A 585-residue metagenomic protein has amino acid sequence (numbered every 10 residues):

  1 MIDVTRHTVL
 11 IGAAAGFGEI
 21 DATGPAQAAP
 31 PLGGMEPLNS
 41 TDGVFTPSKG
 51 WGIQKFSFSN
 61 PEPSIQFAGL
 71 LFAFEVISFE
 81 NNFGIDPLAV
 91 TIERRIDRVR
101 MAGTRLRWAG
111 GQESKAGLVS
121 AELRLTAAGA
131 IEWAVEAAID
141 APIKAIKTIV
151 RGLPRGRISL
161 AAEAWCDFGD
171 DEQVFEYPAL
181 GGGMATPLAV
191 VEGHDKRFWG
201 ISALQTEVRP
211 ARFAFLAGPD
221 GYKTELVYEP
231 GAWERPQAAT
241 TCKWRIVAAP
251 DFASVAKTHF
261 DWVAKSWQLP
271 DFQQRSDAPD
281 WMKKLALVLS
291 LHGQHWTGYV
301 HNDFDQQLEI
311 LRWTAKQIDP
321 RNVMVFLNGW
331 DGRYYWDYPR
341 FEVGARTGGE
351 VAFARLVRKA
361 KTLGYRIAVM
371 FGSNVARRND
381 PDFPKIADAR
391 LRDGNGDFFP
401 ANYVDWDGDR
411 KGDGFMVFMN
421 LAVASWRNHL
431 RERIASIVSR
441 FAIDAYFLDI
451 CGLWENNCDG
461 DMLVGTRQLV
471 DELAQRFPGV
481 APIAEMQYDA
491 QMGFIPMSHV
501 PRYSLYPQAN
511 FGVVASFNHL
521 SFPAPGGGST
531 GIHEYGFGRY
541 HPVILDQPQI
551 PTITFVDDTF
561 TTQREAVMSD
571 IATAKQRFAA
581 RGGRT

Functional and structural regions predicted by a protein language model:
M1-G16: N-terminal secretory signal peptides and thylakoid transit peptides that target proteins across membranes
D3-V4, I20-M35: C-terminal segment of N-terminal export signals and the immediately downstream linker at the start of the mature
P31-M324, Y335, K359, L363-I367: Carbohydrate-recognition beta-sandwich/jelly-roll modules in extracellular/periplasmic carbohydrate-active proteins
V135-A137, K147-V150, L327-G329, V369-S373 (+2 more regions): Glycine-rich, histidine-containing beta strand-loop boundary motifs that form or position
A286-R431, F441: Aromatic-lined carbohydrate-binding/catalytic grooves of carbohydrate-active enzymes
D331-D337, N374-N379, L453-N457, D489-G493 (+1 more regions): Flexible loop/turn segments at secondary-structure boundaries
D382-S425, A474-T585: Glycan-recognition surfaces
F418-M492: Active-site neighborhood of glycoside hydrolase catalytic domains
